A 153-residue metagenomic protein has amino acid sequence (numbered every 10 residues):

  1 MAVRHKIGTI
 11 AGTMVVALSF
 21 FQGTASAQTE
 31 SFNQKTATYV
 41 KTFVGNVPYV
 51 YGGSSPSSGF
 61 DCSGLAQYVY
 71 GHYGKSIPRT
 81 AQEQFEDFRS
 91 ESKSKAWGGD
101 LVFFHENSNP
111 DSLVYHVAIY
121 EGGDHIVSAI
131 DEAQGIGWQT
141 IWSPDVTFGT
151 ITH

Functional and structural regions predicted by a protein language model:
A2-R4, T9-G12, F21-K41, E91 (+2 more regions): Aromatic- and glycine-rich peptidoglycan recognition patches
M14-V16: Short, positively charged
A27, T42-G98, P144: Catalytic cysteine-centered active-site loop
P48, S55-S57, N107-N109, D124-I126 (+1 more regions): Solvent-exposed loop/turn segments at secondary-structure junctions within structured extracellular/periplasmic domains
F60, S112-L113: Residues that form or flank phosphate/diphosphate-binding pockets in enzymes that use nucleotide phosphates
K95, S108-D111: Short glycine/proline-centered loop/turn elements that form peptide/ligand docking sites
